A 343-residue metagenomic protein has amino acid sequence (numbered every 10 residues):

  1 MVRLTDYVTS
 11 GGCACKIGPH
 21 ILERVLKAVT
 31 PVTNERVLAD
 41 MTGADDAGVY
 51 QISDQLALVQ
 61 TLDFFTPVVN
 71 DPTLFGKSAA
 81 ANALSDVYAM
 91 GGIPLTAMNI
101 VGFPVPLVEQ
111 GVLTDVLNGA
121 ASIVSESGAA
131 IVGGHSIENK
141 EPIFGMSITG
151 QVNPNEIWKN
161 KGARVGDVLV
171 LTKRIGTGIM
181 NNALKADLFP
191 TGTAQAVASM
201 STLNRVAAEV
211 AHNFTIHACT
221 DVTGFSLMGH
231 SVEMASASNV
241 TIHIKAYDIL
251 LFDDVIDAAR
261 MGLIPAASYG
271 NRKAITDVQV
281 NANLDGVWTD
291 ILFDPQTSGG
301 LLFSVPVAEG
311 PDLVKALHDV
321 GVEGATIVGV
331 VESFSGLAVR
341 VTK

Functional and structural regions predicted by a protein language model:
M1-K343: Helix-biased detector of long, well-ordered alpha-helical tracts
